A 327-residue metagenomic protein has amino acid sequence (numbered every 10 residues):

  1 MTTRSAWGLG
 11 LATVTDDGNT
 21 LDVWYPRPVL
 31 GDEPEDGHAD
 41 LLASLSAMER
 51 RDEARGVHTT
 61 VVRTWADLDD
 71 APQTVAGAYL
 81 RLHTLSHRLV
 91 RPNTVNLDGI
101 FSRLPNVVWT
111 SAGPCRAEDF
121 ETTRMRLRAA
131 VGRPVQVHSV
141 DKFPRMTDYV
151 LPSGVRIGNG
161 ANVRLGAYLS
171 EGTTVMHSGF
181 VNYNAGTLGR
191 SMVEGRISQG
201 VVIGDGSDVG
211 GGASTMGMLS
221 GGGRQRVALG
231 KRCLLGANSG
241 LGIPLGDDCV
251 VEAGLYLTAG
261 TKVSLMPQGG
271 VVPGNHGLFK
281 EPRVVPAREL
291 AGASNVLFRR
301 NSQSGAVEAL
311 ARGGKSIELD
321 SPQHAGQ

Functional and structural regions predicted by a protein language model:
M1-D148, E289-Q327: Terminal amphipathic alpha-helical/low-complexity segments used for targeting or macromolecular assembly
V140-V163: Active-site-adjacent loop/helix segments that line or gate small-molecule/cofactor pockets in enzymes
D148-Y149, A237, R283-V284: A generic local structural motif
V155, A161-V163, A167-L169, T173-V175 (+8 more regions): A structural motif detector for beta-strand N-caps
G222-R226, L234, Y256-Q327: C-terminal segments of enzyme domains that contribute to small-molecule binding surfaces
